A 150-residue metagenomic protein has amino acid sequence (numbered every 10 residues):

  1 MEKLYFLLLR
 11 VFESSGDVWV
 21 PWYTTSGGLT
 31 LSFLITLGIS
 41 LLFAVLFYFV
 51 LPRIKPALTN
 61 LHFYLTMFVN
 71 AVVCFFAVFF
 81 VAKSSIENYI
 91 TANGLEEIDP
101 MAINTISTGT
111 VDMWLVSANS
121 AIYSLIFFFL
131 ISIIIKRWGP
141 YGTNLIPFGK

Functional and structural regions predicted by a protein language model:
M1-V20, E87-S107: Membrane-interfacial helical/loop segments at transmembrane boundaries in membrane proteins
M1-V45: N-terminal signal-anchor transmembrane alpha-helix
P21-I39, I103-F129: Hydrophobic alpha-helical transmembrane segments
F43, N70-V78, Y123, F127 (+1 more regions): Alpha-helical transmembrane segments of multipass membrane proteins
V50-H62: Membrane-interface helix-boundary motifs at transmembrane edges
H62-M67, V116, S120: Alpha-helical transmembrane segments of multi-pass membrane proteins, especially transporters and channels
F63-S85: Hydrophobic alpha-helical membrane-insertion segments
F127-K150: Cytosolic juxtamembrane helix at the C-terminal end of the final transmembrane segment
